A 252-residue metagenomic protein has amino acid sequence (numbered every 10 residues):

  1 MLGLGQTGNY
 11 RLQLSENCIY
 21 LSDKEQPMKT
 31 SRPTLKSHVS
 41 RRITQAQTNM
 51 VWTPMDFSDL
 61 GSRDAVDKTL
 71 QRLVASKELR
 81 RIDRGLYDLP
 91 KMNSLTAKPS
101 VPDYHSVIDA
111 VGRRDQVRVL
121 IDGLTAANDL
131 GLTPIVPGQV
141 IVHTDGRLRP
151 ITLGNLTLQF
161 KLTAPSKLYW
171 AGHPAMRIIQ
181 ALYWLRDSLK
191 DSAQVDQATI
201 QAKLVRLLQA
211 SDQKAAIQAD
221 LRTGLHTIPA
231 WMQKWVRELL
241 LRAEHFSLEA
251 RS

Functional and structural regions predicted by a protein language model:
M1-K29: Short, intrinsically disordered or compositionally biased N-terminal tails of bacterial proteins
K29-V111: Short beta-edge/loop segments at beta->alpha junctions of small alpha/beta modules that act as binding/recognition
L60, A110-V111, R118, D122-T125 (+1 more regions): Positively charged, aromatic-accented nucleic-acid-binding surfaces
V66, D122-G123, P174: Amphipathic alpha-helical interface surfaces
I82-G85, D115-L153: Short gly/ser-rich loop at a beta-strand->alpha-helix junction or flexible surface loop bordering the NTP-binding
T125, L162-A164: Short, structured patches in soluble enzyme cores that scaffold and shape functional sites
I151-L162: A short, charged helix-loop
A164-S252: Hydrophobic alpha-helical interaction segments
